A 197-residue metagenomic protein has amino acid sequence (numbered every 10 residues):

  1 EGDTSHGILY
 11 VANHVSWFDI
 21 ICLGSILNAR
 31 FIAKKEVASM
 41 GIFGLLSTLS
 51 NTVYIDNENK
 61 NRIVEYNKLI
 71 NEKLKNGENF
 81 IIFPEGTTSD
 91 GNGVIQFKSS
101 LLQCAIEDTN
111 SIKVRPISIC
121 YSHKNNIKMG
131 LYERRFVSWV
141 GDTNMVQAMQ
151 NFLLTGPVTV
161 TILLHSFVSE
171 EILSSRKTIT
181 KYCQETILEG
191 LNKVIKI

Functional and structural regions predicted by a protein language model:
E1-S5: A short beta-turn/loop motif at secondary-structure boundaries
H6-A12, E78-P84, I112: Generic beta-sheet signal
H6-K60: Catalytic core of membrane glycerolipid acyltransferases/transacylases, capturing the structured, soluble-facing
V37, N61, T87-D90, S169-E170: Short histidine/acidic/glycine/proline-rich micro-motifs that form metal- and phosphate-coordinating active-site loops
I42-L45, G91-S174, K181: A cross-family acyltransferase "interaction/gating" segment
I63, I70-L74, E78-F80, P84-F97: Soluble extracytoplasmic domains of inner/organellar membrane proteins
K177, Y182-I197: Cytosolic-facing loops and C-terminal tails of multi-pass membrane proteins
